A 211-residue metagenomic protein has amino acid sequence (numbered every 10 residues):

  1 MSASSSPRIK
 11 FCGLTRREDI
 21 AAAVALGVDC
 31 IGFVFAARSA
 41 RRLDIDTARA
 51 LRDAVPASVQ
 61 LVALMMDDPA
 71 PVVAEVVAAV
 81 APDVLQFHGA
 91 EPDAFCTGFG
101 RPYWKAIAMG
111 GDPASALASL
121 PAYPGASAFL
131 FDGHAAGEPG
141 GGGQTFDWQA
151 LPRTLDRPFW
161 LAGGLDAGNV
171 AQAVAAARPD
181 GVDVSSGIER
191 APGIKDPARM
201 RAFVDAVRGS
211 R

Functional and structural regions predicted by a protein language model:
M1-R211: Conserved N-terminal beta1-alpha1 strand-loop-helix module at the mouth
